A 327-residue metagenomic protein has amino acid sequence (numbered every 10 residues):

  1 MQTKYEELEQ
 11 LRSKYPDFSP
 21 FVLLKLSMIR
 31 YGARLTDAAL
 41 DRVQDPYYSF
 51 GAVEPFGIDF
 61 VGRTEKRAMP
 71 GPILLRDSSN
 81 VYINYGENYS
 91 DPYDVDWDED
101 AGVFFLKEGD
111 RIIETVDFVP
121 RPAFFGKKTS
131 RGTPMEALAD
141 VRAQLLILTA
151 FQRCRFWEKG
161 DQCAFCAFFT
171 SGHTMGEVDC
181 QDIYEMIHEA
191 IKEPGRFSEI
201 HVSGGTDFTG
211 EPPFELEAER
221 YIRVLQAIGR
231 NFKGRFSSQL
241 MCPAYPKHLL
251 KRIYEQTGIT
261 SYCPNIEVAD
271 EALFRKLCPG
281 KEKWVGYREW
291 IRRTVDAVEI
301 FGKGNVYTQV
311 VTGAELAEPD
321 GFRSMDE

Functional and structural regions predicted by a protein language model:
M1-C154: Flexible, acidic/Gly-rich N-terminal and inter-domain linker regions that tether and position cofactor-handling modules
S49, D179, P246-K247, D270 (+3 more regions): Alpha-helix initiation/capping motif
V95, V119-T260, V268-A272: Conserved Radical SAM active-site core
V178, D182, P213-R220, K281-E289 (+1 more regions): Alpha-helix N-cap and loop-to-helix initiation/capping positions
S203-P212, A272-P279, Q309-P319: Active-site-proximal beta-alpha loop/turn segments in soluble metabolic enzymes
R235-Y245, P279-K283, T294-D326: Conserved strand-turn element in the central/C-terminal portion of the radical SAM core barrel that lines
I259, C263-L277, K281-I291: Catalytic core of soluble alpha/beta enzymes
